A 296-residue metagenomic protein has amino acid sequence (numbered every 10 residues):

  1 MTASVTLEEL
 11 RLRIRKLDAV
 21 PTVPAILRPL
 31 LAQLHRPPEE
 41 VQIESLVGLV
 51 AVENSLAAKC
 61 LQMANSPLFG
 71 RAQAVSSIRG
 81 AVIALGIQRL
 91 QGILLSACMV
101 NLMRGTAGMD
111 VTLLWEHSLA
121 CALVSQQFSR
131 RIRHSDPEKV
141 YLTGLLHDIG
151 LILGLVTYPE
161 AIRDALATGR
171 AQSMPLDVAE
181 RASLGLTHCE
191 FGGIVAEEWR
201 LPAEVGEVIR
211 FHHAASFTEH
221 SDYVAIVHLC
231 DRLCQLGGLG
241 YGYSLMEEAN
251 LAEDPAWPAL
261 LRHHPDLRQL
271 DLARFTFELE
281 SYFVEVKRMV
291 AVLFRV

Functional and structural regions predicted by a protein language model:
M1-A3, D266-V296: Terminal targeting/low-complexity segments that flank the catalytic cores of oxidoreductases
M1-L166, R170, M174-A252, F294-V296: Conserved alpha-helical "signature site" that marks functionally important helical segments or helix/loop junctions
A252-D271: Short helix/strand-capping connector loops at secondary-structure junctions
